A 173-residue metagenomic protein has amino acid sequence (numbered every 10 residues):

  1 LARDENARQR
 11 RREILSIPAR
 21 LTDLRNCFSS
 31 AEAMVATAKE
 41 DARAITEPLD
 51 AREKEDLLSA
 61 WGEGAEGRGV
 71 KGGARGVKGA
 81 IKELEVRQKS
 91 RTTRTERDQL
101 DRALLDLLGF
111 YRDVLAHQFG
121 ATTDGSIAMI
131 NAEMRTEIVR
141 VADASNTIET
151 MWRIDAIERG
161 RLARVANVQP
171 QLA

Functional and structural regions predicted by a protein language model:
L1-D106, G120-D124, I130-A173: Charged, glycine-rich active-site and insertion segments that engage polyanionic ligands
